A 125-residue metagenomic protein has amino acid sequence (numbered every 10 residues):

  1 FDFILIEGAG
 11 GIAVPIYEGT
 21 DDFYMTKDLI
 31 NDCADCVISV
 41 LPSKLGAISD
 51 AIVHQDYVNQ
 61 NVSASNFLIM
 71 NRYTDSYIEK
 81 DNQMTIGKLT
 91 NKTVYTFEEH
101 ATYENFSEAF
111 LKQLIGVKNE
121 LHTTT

Functional and structural regions predicted by a protein language model:
F1-D21: Switch II (G3) loop of P-loop NTPases
D2-F3, A34-D35, N66: Conserved acidic residues
L5-E7, I38-V40, I69: Structural motif
A9-G10, K44, Y73: Anionic group-transfer/hydrolysis microenvironments
V14, G46-D50, I78: Secondary-structure boundary/capping motif
G19-S43: Inter-motif core of Ras-like GTPase G domains
F23-I30, S49-N59: Histidine-anchored nucleotide/phosphate-binding helix
I52, D56-T125: C-terminal lobe/tail of nucleotide-utilizing enzymes
